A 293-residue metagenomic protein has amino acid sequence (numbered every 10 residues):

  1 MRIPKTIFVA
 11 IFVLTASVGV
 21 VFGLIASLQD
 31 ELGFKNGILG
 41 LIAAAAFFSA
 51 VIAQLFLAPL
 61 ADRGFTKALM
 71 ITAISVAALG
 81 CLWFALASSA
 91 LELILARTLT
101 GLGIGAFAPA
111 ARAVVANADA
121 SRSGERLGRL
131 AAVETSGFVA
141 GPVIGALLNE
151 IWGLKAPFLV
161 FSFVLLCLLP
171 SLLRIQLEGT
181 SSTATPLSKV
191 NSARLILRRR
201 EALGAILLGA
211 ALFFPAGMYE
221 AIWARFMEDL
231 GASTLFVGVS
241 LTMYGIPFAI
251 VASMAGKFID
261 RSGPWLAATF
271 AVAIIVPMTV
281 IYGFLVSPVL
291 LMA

Functional and structural regions predicted by a protein language model:
M1, Q176-A205: Juxtamembrane intracellular "pre-TM" segments in multi-pass secondary transporters
R2-I42, F47, L203-G204, F213-L230 (+1 more regions): Helix-loop boundary and gating motifs at the non-cytosolic
A44-L57, T242-V251: Central cavity-lining transmembrane alpha-helices of secondary-active solute carriers, predominantly the Major
I52-A85, I259-S262: Conserved MFS/SLC helix-loop-helix module at the cytosolic interface between two early adjacent transmembrane helices
S75-S88, I274-V286: C-terminal ends and interior cores of transmembrane alpha-helices in multi-pass membrane transporters/permeases
L91-L99, M278, V289-A293: Paired small-residue
A96-E134: Cytoplasmic helix-loop-helix junction between adjacent transmembrane helices in 12-TM secondary transporters
S162-S181: C-terminal membrane-cytosol helix-exit motif in multi-pass small-molecule transporters
